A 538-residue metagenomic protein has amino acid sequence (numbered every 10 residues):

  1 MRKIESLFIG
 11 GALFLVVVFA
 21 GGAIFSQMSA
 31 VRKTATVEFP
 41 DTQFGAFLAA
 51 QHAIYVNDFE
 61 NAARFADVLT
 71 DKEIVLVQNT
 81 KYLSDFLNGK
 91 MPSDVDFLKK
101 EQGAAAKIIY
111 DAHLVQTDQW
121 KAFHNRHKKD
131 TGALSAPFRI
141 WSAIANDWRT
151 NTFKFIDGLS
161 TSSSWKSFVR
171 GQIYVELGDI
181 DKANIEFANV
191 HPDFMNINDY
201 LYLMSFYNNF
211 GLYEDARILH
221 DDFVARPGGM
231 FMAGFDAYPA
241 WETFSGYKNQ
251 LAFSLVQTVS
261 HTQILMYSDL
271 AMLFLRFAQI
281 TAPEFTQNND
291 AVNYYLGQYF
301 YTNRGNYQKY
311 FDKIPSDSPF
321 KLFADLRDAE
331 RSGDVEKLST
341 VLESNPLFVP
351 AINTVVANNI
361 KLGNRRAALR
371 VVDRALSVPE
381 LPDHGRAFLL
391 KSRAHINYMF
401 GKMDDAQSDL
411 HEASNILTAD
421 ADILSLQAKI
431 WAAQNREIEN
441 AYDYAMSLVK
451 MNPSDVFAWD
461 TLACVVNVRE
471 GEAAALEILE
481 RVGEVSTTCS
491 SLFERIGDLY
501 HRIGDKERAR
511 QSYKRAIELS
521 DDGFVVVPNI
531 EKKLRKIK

Functional and structural regions predicted by a protein language model:
M1-F14: N-terminal Sec-pathway targeting helices
L15-Q27: Hydrophobic alpha-helical membrane-insertion segments, chiefly the h-region of N-terminal signal peptides
S26-D373, P382-M403, T418-Q434, K450 (+4 more regions): Alpha-helical solenoid repeat scaffolds
S245, L342, E380, S414 (+3 more regions): Short coil/turn linkers that connect adjacent helices within long alpha-helical scaffolds, especially alpha-solenoid
A252, R502, E507-K538: Terminal, low-structured helical/coil segments at or just beyond the last alpha-helical repeat
D409: Carbohydrate-recognition loop of C-type lectin domains
S454, C464-L519: Ankyrin-repeat and related helical/solenoid repeat scaffolds used for protein-protein interactions
